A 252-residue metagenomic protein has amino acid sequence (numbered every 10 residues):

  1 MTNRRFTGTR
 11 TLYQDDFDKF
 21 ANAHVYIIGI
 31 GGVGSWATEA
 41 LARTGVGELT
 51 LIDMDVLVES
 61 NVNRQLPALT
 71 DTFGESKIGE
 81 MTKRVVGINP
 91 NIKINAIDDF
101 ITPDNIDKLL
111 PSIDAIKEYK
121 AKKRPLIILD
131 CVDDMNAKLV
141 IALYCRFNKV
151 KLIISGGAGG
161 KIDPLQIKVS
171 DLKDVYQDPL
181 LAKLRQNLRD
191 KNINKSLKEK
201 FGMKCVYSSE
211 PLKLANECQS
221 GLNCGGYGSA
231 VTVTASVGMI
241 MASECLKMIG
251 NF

Functional and structural regions predicted by a protein language model:
M1-V25, E59: N-terminal charged helix/coil linker that caps or initiates catalytic domains
A21, D114-I127, D134-A137, F147 (+4 more regions): Glycine-rich phosphate/adenylate-binding loop
I27-G29, I52: Conserved N-terminal Rossmann-fold NAD(P)-binding element of oxidoreductases
V33-G34: Hydrophobic/small residue at the entry helix of a nucleotide-binding pocket
R43-E48: Conserved S-adenosyl-L-methionine
D53-N89: Glycine-rich phosphate-binding loop and adjoining beta1-alpha1-beta2 segment of Rossmann-like nucleotide-binding folds
S60-P67, K161-D171: Acidic/polar active-site rim loop that often engages polyanionic ligands
I97-I106: Conserved SAM/SAH-binding loop
